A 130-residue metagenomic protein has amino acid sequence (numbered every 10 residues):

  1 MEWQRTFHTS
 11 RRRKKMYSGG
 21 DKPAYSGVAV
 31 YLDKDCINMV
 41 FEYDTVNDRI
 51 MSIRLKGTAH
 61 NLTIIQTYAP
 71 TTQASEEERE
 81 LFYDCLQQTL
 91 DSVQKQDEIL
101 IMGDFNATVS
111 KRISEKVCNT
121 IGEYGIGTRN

Functional and structural regions predicted by a protein language model:
M1-N130: A shared catalytic/ligand-binding motif for oxyanion handling
